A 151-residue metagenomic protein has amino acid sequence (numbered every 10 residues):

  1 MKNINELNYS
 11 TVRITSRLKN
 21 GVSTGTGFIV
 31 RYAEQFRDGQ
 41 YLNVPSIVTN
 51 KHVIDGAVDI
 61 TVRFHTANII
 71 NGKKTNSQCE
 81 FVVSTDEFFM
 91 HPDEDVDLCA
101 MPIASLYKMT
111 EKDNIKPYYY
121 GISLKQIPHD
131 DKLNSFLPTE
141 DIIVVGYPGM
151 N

Functional and structural regions predicted by a protein language model:
M1-D38: Protease-domain processing segments flanking chymotrypsin-fold serine proteases, especially trypsin-like
N8-Y9, T24, R37-V44, D55 (+1 more regions): Serine endopeptidase catalytic core focused on the charge-relay Asp
T49: Cytochrome P450 catalytic-core helices
H52: Histidine-centered active-site/metal-ligand motif
